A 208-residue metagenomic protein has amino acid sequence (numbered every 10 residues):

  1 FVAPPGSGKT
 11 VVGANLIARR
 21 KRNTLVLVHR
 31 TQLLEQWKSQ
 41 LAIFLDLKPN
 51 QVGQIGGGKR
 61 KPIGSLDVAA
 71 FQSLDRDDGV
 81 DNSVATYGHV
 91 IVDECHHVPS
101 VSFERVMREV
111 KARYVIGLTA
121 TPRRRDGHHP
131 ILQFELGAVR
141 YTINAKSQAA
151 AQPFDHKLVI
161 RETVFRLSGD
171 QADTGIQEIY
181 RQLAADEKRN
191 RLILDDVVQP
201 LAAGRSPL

Functional and structural regions predicted by a protein language model:
F1-I17: Walker A/P-loop
F1-P5, F165, Q171-R191: Glycine-rich phosphate-binding "P-loop"
R22-N23, I63-L66, T86-H89, K111-I116 (+1 more regions): Loop/turn-to-beta-strand initiation segments
N23-L34, Q182-L208: Conserved strand-helix element at the start of the C-terminal RecA-like helicase core
L27, T31-G58: Conserved helix-turn-beta segment of the N-terminal RecA-like "Helicase ATP-binding" lobe in SF1/SF2 helicases
G56-H89, S100-R108: Conserved helix/coil segment N-terminal to the catalytic DExD/H
G88-H89, H96-V159: Post-DEXD/H (motif II) to motif III coupling segment of the RecA-like Helicase ATP-binding lobe
